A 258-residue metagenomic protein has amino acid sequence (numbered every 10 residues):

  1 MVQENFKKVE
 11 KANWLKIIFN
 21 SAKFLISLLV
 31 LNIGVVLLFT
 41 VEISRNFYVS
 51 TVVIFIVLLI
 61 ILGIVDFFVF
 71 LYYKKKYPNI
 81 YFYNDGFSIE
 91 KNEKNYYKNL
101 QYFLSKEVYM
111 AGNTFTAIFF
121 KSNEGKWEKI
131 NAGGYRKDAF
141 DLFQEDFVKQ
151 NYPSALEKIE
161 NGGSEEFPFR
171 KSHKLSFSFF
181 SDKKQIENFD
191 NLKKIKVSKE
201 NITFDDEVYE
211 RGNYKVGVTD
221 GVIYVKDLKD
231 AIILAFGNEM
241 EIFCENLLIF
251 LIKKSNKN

Functional and structural regions predicted by a protein language model:
M1-N5: Short, charged cytosolic
V9-Y77, K184-E187: Alpha-helical transmembrane spans
V36-F39, S44-N46, I80-F82, F87 (+4 more regions): Generic hydrophobic secondary-structure signal
V52-V53, F115-A117, I186-K193: Glycine-rich, flexible loop segments associated with nucleotide phosphate handling
F67-K98, P168-V208: Conserved beta-hairpin
L104-K174, G212-N258: Acidic, Ser/Thr- and proline-rich intrinsically disordered linker/docking segments of eukaryotic scaffolds
